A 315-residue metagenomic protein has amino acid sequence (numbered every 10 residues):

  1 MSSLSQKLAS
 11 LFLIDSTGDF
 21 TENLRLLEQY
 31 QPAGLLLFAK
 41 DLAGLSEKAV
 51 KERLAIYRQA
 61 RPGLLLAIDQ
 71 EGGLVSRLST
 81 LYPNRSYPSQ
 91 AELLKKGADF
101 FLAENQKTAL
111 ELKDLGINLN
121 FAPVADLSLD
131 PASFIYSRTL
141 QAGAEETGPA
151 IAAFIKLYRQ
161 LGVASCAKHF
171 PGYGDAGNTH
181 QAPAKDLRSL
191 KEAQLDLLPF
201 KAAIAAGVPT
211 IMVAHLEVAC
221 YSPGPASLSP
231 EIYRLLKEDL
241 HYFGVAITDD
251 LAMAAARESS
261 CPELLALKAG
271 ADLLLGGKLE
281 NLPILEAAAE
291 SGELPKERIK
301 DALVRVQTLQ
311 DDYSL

Functional and structural regions predicted by a protein language model:
M1-A33, L42, R257-L315: Preference for extracellular/luminal or secreted protein segments
M1-Y82: N-terminal hydrophobic targeting/anchoring segments and the immediately downstream early-domain regions of hydrolases
L8-T21, R85-A103, Q181-L195, A252-A256: Active-site mouth loops of central-metabolism enzymes
A9-S16, A33-L37, L64-Q70, L119-P123 (+5 more regions): Hydrophobic faces of well-ordered beta-strands that scaffold small-molecule active sites in alpha/beta enzyme cores
L42-Y57, V75-S76, E146-A288, E293-P295: Second-shell residues forming the walls of enzyme active-site clefts
R58-R85, E104-L127, T147-G172: Glycine-rich, aromatic-flanked loop segments that form ligand/cofactor-binding clefts across common enzyme folds
L78-L94, D130-L140, T179-K185: Surface-exposed, active-site-proximal loop segments in enzymatic domains
F100-K107, E111, P149, A153 (+3 more regions): A non-catalytic, amphipathic alpha-helix used as a structural packing/dimerization or gating element in enzyme scaffolds
